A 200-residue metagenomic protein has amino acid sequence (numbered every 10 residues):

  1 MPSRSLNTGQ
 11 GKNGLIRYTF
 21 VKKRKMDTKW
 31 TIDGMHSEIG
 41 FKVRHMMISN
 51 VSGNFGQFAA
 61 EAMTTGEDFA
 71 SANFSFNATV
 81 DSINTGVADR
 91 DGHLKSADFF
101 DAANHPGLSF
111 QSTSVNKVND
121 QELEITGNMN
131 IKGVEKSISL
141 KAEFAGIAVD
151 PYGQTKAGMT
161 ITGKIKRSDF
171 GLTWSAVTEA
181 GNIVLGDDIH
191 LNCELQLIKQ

Functional and structural regions predicted by a protein language model:
M1-K25: N-terminal amphipathic/basic-hydrophobic helices that include classical n-h-c signal peptides and signal-anchor
Y18, K22-Q200: Low-complexity, acidic/polar, glycine-enriched regions of mature
